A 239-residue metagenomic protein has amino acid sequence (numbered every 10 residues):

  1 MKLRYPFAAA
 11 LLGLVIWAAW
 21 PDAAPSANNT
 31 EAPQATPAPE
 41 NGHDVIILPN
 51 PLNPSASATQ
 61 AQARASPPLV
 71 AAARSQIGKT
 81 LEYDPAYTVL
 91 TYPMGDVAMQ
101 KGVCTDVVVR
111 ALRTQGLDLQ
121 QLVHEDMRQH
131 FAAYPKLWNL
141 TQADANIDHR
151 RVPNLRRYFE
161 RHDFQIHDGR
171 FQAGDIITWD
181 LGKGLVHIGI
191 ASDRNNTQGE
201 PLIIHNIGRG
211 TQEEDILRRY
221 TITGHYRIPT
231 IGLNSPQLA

Functional and structural regions predicted by a protein language model:
R4-W20: Hydrophobic membrane-insertion alpha-helices, especially the h-region of bacterial N-terminal signal peptides
A23, A27-R156: N-terminal capping segments
V70, R128-G208: ...with weaker cross-activation on analogous glycine-rich loops/strands in unrelated enzymes
Y83, Y87, Y158-F159, Y220 (+1 more regions): Aromatic side chains
L119-Q120, A191, T221-G224: A structural signal for short, hydrophobic beta-strand segments that form beta-sheets in beta-rich/all-beta domains
G199-A239: Low-complexity, Gly/Ser/Thr/Pro-rich intrinsically disordered linker/tail segments
